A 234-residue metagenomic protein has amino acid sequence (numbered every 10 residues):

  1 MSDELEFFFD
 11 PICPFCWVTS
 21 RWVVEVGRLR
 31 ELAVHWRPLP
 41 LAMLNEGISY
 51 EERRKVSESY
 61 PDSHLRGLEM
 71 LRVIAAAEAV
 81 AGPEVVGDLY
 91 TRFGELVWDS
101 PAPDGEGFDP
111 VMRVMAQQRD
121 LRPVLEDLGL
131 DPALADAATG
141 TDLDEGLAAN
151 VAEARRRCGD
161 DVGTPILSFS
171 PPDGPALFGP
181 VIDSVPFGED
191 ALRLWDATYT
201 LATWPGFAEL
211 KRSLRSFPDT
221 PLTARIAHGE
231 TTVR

Functional and structural regions predicted by a protein language model:
M1-E25: Local sequence-structure signature of Cys/Sec-based thiol-disulfide redox active-site neighborhoods
S2-D3, T91-L96, F178: A short alpha-helix capping/helix-coil boundary motif
P14, P61, D142: Short, surface-exposed alpha-helical recognition segments that flank or form part of ligand/macromolecule-binding
W17-R113, A197-T198, E209: Structural alpha/beta surface segment adjacent to cysteine/selenocysteine redox centers across thiol/disulfide enzymes
W22-V26, E106-R234: C-terminal cap of thioredoxin/glutaredoxin-like
